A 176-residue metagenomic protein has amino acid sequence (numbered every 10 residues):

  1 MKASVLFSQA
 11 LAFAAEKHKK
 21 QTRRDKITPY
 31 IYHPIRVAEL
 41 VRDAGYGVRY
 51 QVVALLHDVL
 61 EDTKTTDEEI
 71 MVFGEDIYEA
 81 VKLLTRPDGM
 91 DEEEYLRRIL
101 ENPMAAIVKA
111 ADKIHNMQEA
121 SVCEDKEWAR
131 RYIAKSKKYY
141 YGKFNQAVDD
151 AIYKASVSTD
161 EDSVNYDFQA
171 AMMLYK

Functional and structural regions predicted by a protein language model:
M1-K176: Active-site helical microenvironments for divalent-metal-assisted chemistry
